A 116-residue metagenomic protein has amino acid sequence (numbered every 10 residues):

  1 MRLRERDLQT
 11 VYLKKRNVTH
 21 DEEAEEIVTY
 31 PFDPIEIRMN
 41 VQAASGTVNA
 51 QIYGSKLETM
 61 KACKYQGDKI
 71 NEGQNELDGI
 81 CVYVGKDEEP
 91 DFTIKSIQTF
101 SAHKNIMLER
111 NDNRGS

Functional and structural regions predicted by a protein language model:
M1-V28: Active-site-proximal polar cores
I27-S116: Short, conserved turn/kink motifs that form compact alpha/beta structural patches or helix kinks used as
